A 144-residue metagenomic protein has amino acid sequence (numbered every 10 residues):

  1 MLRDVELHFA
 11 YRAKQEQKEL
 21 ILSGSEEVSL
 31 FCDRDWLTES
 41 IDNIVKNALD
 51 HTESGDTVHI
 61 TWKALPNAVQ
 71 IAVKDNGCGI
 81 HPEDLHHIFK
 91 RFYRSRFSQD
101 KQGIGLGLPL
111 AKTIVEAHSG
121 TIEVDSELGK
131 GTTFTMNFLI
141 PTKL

Functional and structural regions predicted by a protein language model:
R12-I21: Short conserved segments within the C-terminal catalytic ATPase subdomain
K18, S119-G120: Conserved glycine-rich
S29-C32: Conserved micro-motifs of the catalytic ATP-binding
G55-N67: Short beta-strand/loop element within the Bergerat-fold HATPase_c
D75: Acidic ATP/Mg2+-coordinating residue in the GHKL
I80-F92, K112: Short conserved segment of the HATPase_c
G107, A111: Short alpha-helical Gxxx[C/S/T] motif in the catalytic ATP-binding
